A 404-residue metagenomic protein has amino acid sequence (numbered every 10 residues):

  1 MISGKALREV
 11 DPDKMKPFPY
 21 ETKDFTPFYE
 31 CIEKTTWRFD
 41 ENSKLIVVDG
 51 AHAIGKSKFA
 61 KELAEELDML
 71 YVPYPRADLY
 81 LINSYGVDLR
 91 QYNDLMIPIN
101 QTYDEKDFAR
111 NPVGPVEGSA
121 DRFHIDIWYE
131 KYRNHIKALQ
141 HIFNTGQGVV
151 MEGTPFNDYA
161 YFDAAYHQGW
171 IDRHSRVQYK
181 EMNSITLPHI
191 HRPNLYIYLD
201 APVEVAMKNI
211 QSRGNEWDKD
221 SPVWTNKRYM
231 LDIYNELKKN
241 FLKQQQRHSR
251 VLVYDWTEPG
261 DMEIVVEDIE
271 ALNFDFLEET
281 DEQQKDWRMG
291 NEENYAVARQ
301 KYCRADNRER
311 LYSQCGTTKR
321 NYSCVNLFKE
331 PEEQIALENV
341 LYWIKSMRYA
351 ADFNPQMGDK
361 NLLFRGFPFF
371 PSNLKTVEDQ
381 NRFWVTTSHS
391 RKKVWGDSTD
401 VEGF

Functional and structural regions predicted by a protein language model:
S3-K16, Q211-F404: NTP-dependent small-molecule kinase module
E9-K34: N-terminal pre-Walker A segment at the start of P-loop NTPase domains
G50-A51: P-loop (Walker A) phosphate-binding loop of NTP-binding proteins
K56: Conserved lysine of the Walker
F59, L63: Hydrophobic positions on the alpha1 helix immediately C-terminal to the Walker A/P-loop
E65-R122, D158-A164: Conserved substrate/cofactor phosphate-moiety recognition/catalytic segment in nucleotide-dependent phosphotransferases
N111-H189: Glycine-rich phosphate-binding loop used to anchor ATP phosphates in small-molecule kinases, encompassing both
D158-N235: A glycine- and Lys/Arg-enriched "phosphate-lid" helix/loop adjacent to the NTP-binding pocket of small-molecule kinases
